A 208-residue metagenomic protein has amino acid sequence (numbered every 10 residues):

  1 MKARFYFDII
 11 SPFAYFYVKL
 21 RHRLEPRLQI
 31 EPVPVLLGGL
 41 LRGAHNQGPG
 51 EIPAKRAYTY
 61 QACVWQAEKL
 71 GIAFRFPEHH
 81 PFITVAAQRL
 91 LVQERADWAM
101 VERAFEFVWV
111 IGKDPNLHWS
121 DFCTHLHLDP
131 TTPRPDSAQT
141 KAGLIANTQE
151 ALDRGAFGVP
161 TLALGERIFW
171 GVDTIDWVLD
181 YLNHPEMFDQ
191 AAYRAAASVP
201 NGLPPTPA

Functional and structural regions predicted by a protein language model:
M1-A3, G43-H45, R56-Q61, D129-T132 (+1 more regions): A generic short-segment signal for beta-strand/edge and adjacent turn/coil regions
K2, I10, A14-L28, R103-A208: C-terminal cap of thioredoxin/glutaredoxin-like
I9, F13-V108, A192-A208: Structural alpha/beta surface segment adjacent to cysteine/selenocysteine redox centers across thiol/disulfide enzymes
